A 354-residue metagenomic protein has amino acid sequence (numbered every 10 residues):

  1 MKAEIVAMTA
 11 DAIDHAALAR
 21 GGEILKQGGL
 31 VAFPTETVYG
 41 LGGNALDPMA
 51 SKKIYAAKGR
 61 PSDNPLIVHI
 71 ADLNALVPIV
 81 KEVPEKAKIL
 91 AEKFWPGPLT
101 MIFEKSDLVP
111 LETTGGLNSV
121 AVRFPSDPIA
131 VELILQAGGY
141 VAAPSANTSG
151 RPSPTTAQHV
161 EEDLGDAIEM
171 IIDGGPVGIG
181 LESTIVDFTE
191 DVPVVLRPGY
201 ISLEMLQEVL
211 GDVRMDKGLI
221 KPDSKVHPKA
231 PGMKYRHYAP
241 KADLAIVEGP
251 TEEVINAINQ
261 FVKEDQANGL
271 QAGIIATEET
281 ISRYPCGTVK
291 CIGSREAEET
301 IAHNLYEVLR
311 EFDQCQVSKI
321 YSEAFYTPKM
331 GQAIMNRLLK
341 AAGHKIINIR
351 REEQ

Functional and structural regions predicted by a protein language model:
M1-Q354: Active-site-adjacent structural elements in enzyme catalytic cores
